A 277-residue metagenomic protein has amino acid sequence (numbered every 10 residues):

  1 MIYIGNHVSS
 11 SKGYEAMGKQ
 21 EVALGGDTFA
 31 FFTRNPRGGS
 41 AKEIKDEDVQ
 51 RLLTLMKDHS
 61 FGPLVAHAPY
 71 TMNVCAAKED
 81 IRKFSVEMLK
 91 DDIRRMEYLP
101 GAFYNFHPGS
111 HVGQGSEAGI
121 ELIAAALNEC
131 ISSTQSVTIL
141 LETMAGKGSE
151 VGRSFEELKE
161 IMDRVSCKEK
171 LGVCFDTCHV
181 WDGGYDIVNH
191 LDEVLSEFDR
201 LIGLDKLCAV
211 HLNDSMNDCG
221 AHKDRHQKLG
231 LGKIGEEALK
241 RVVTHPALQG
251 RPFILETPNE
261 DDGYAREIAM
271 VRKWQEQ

Functional and structural regions predicted by a protein language model:
M1-A68, M72-D92, Q277: N-terminal pre-domain/capping segments
H7-S11, R34-P36, A68-T71, G109-H111 (+4 more regions): Active-site beta-loop-alpha junctions enriched in small/polar residues
K19-G25, K45-V65, K90-P100, N128-Q135 (+3 more regions): Acidic (Asp/Glu)-rich catalytic clusters
E21, H67, S85, M96 (+5 more regions): Conserved, mostly hydrophobic/aromatic
D27-T33, L64-A66, G172-T177, L204-M216: Non-cysteine beta-strand/loop elements that form the S-adenosyl-L-methionine
V74-G172: Active-site acidic/histidine proton-transfer and metal-coordination neighborhood in alpha/beta enzyme cores
V151-K159, W181-G250, N259: Gly/Pro-rich active-site loop or hairpin
D261-Q277: C-terminal helical cap(s) of enzyme catalytic domains, especially alpha/beta-barrels
